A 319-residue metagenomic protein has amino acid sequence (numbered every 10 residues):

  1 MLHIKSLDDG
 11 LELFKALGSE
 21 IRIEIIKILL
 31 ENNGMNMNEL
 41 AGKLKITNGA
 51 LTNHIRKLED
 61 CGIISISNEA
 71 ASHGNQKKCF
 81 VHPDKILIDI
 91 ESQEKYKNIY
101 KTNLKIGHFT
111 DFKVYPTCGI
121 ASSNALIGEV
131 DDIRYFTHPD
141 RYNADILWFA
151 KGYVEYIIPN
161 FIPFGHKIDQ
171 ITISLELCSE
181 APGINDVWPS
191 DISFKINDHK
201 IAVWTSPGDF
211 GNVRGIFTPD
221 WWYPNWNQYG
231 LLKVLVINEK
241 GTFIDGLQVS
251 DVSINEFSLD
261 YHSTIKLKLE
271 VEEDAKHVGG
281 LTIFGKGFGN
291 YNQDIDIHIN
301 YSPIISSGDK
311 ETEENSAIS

Functional and structural regions predicted by a protein language model:
K15-I21, N36, E69-S92: Short, cationic-aromatic polyanion-contact patches
G42, E59-D60: Alpha-helical residues within the helix-turn-helix
G49: Key DNA-contact positions within bacterial/archaeal DNA-binding proteins
D84-W148, G152: Amphipathic alpha-helical dimerization/coiled-coil segments that flank or bridge DNA-binding/regulatory modules
Y135-L147, T205-D260, H277: Extended, solvent-exposed segments with strong compositional bias
D145-H166, V249-S253: Short beta-strands within extracellular/lumenal beta-sheet-rich domains
K167-D186: A short beta-strand element within beta-rich, extracytoplasmic domains of secreted/secretory-pathway proteins
N185-I196: Short coil-to-beta strand junction motifs in C2/discoidin
